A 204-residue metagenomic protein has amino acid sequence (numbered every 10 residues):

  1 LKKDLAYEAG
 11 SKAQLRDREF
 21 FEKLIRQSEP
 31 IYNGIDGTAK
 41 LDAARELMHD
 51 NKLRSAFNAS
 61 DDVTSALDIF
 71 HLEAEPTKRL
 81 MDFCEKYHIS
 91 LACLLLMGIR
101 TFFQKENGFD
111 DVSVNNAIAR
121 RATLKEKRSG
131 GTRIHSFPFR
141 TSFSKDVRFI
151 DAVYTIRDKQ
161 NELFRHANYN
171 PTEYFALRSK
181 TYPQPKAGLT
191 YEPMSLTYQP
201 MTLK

Functional and structural regions predicted by a protein language model:
L1-K2: Active-site-proximal acidic secondary-structure segment that organizes catalysis
Y7-F20, Q27-G34, D42, S55 (+5 more regions): His-Asp-centered acyl/peptidyl-transfer active-site segments
T38: Conserved catalytic loop of SAM-dependent methyltransferase domains
D42-N51: A sensor for short, sequence-defined functional sites
V63-T77: DNA breakage-rejoining catalytic core of tyrosine-based enzymes
L80: Aromatic/hydrophobic pocket-lining residues that form π-stacking "cages" and hydrophobic walls in ligand
